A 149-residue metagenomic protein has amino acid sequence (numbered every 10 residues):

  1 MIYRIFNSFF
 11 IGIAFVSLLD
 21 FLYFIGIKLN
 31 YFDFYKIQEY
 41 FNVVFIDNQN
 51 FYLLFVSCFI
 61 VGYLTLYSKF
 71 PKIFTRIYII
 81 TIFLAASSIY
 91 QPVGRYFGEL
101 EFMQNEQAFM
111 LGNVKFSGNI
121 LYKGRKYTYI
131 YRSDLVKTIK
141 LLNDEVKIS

Functional and structural regions predicted by a protein language model:
M1-Y78: N-terminal first transmembrane alpha-helix
A14-S17, V56, F83, I89-Y90 (+1 more regions): Short linear sequence motifs
Q38, Q49, Q91, Q104-Q107: Residue-identity detector for glutamine
F70-F97: Internal/C-terminal transmembrane anchor helices
Y96-S149: Terminal membrane-proximal soluble interaction domains of membrane-associated proteins
